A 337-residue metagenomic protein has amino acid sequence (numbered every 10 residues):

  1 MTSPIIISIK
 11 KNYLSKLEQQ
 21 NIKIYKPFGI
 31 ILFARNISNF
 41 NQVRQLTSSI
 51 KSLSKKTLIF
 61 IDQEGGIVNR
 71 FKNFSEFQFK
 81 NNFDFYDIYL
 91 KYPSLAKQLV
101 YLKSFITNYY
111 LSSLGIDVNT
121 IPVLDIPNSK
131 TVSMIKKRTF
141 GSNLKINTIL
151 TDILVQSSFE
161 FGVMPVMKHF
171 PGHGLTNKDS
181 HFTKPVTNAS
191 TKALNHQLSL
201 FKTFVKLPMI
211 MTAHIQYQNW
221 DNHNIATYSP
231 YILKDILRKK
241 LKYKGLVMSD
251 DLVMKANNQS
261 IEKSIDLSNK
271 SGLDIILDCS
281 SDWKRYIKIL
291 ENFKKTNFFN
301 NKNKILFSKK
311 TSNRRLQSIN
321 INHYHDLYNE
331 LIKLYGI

Functional and structural regions predicted by a protein language model:
M1-P4, E64-Y89, I126-M134, P165-T187 (+1 more regions): N-terminal small/glycine-rich loop or linker at the start of catalytic domains across soluble metabolic enzymes
M1-Q78, I332, I337: N-terminal hydrophobic targeting/anchoring segments and the immediately downstream early-domain regions of hydrolases
I7, R35-K51, D152-F159, V163-N292 (+2 more regions): Second-shell residues forming the walls of enzyme active-site clefts
I9-I24, L99-Y110, L194-L200, S260-L267: Short, acidic/polar
R35, F77-K97, T131-L150, K178-N195 (+1 more regions): Glycine-rich tight-turn/loop motif centered on a GG-T
S54-K80, V100-I126, N147, T151 (+1 more regions): Glycine-rich, aromatic-flanked loop segments that form ligand/cofactor-binding clefts across common enzyme folds
K295-I337: Extended, intrinsically disordered, low-complexity segments
